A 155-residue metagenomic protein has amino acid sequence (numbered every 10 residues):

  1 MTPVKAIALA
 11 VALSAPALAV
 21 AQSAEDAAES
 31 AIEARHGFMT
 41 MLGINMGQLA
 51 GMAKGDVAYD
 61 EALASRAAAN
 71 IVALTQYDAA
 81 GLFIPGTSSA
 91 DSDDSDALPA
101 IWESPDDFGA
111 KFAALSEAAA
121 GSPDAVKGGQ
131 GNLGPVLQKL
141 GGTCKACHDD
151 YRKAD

Functional and structural regions predicted by a protein language model:
M1-A8: Bacterial N-terminal signal peptides that target proteins for export
L9-A10, S92: Residue-level detector of alpha-helical transmembrane segments in integral membrane proteins
S14-A21: N-terminal signal peptide c-region/cleavage motif recognized by signal peptidases
E25, E29-E61, S65-D155: Sequence context surrounding c-type heme c attachment/ligation sites in exported
